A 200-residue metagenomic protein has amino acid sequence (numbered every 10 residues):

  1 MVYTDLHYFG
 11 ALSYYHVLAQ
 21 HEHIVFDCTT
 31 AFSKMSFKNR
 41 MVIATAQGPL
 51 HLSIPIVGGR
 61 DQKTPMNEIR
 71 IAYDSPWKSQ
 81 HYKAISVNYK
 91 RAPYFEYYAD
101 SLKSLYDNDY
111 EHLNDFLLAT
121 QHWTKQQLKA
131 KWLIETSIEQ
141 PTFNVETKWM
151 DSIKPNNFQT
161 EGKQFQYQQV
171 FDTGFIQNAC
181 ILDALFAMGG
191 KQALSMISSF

Functional and structural regions predicted by a protein language model:
M1-F200: Residues lining hydrophobic/aromatic ligand-binding pockets adjacent to catalytic sites
